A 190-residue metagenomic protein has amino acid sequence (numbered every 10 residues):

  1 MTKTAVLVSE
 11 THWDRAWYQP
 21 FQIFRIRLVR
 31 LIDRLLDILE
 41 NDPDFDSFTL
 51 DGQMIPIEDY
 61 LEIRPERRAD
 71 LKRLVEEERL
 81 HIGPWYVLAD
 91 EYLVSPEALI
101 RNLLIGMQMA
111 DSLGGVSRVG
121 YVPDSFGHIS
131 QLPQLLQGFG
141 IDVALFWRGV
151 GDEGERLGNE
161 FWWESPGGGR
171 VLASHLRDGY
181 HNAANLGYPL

Functional and structural regions predicted by a protein language model:
M1-L190: Catalytic-domain carbohydrate-binding cleft regions of carbohydrate-active enzymes
